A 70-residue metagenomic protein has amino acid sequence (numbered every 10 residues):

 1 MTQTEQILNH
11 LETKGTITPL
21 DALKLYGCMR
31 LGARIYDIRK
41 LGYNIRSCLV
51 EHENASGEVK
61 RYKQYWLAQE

Functional and structural regions predicted by a protein language model:
M1-E70: Catalytic phosphate/metal-binding cores of nucleic-acid and nucleotide-processing enzymes, i.e., regions that mediate
